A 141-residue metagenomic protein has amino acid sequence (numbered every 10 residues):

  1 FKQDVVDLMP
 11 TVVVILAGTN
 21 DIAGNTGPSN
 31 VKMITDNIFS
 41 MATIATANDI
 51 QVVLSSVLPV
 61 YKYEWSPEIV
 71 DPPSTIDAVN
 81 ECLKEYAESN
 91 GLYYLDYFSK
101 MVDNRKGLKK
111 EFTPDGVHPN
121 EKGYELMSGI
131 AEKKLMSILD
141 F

Functional and structural regions predicted by a protein language model:
F1-F141: Alpha-helical cap/lid subdomain in secreted, periplasmic, or secretory-pathway luminal O-acyl-processing enzymes
